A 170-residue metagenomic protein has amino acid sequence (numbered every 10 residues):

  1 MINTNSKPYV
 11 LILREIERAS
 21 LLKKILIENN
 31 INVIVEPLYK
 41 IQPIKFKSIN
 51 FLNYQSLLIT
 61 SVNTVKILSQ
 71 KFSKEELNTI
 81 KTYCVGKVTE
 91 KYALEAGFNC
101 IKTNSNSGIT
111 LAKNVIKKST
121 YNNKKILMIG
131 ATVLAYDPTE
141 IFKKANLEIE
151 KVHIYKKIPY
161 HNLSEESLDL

Functional and structural regions predicted by a protein language model:
M1-L170: Signature of uroporphyrinogen-III synthase
